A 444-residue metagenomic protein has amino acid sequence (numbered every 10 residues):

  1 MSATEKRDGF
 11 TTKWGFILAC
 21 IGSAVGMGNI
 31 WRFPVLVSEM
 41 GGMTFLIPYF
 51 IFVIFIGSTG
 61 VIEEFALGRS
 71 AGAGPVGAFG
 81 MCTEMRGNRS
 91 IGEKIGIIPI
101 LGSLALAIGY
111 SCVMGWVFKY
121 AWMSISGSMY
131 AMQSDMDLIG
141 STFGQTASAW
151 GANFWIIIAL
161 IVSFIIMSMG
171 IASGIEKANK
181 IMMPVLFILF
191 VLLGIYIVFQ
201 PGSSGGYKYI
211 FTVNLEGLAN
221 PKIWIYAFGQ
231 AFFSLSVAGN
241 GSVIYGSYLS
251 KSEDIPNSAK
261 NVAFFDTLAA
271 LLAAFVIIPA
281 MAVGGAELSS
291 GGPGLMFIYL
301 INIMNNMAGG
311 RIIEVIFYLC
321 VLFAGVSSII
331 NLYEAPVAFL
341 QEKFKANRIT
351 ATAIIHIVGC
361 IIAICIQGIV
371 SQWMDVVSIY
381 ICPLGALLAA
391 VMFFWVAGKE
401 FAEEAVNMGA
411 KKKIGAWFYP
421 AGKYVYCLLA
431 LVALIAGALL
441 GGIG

Functional and structural regions predicted by a protein language model:
M1-W31, G60-F65, R69-K94, S250-D254 (+1 more regions): Membrane-interface "cap" regions at the ends of multi-pass membrane proteins
S2-K6, F10, E176, K180-V326 (+1 more regions): Membrane-embedded translocation segments of transport machinery
T4-D8, L36-M40, S70-I98, S111-A172 (+5 more regions): Inter-helical loop and helix-membrane interface segments of multi-pass membrane transporters/permeases
G9-C20, F45-P48, R89-L104, I156-A159 (+7 more regions): Select transmembrane alpha-helical segments in multipass membrane proteins
G15-F52, N240-G241, G246, E253-K260 (+1 more regions): Transmembrane helix-boundary motif of multi-pass solute transporters/channels
G15-I17, S23, N153-F154, F265-L271 (+4 more regions): Loop-to-transmembrane helix boundary motifs in multi-pass membrane proteins
F323-L332, A351-I362, S378-A405: Hydrophobic alpha-helical segments of multi-pass membrane transport proteins
I366, S371-F394, I414-G444: A generic transmembrane alpha-helix motif of multi-pass inner-membrane proteins
